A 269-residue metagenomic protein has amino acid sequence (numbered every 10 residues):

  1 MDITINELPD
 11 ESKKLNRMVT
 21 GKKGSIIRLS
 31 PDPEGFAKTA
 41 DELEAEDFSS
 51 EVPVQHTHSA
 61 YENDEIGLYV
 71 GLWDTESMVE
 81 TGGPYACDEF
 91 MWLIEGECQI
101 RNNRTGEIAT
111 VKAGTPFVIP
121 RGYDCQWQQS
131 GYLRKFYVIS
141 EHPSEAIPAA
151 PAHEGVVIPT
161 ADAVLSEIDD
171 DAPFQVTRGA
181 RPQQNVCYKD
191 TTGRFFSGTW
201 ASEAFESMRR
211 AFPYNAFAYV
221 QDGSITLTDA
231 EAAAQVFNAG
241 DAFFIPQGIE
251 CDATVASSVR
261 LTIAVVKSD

Functional and structural regions predicted by a protein language model:
M1-G67, H142-R194: A short, N-terminal "cap"/entry segment at the start of jelly-roll beta-barrel domains of the cupin/DSBH fold
P53-A60, I66-Y85, Q183-C187, G193-P213 (+1 more regions): Conserved short histidine dyad/triad with adjacent acidic residue
V70-L72, F90, P116-V118, S197-T199 (+2 more regions): Conserved hydrophobic/aromatic beta-strand scaffold that supports enzyme active sites
G82, I100-N102, K135-V138, R209-R210 (+2 more regions): Short hydrophobic/aromatic-rich beta-strand segments that constitute the beta-sheet cores of beta-sandwich/beta-barrel
G83, M91, A109, F117 (+4 more regions): Residue "hotspots" at secondary-structure boundaries inside conserved domains
P84-I100, A211-L227: Short, conserved beta-strand element in jelly-roll/cupin
T105-R121, E231-G248: Short acidic-glycine-tyrosine-enriched beta hairpin
R121-E145, Q247-D269: Ligand-binding loop in jelly-roll beta-barrel domains
